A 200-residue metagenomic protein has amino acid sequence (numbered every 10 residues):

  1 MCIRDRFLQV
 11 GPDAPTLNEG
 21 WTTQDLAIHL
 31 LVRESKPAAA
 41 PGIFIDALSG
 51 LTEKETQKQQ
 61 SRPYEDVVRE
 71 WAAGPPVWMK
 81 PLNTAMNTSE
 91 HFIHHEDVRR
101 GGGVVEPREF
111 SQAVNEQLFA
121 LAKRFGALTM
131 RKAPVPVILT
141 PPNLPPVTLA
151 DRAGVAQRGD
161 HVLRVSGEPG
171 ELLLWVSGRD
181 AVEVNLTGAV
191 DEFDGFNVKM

Functional and structural regions predicted by a protein language model:
M1-D5: Conserved small/polar residues in nucleotide/adenosyl-binding loops
F7-G20: Helix-loop segments that flank and shape redox-cofactor active sites
V10-D13, K36-L51, D66-M200: Structured surface interface patches that mediate subunit assembly and partner/cofactor docking
N18-T22, T56-Q59, N83-M86, R164: Short, contiguous, pocket-lining structural segments that sit at or immediately flank catalytic/ligand-binding sites
T22-T23, P63, E168: Short, structural beta-strand-to-alpha-helix junction motif
L26: Catalytic phosphate/metal-binding cores of nucleic-acid and nucleotide-processing enzymes, i.e., regions that mediate
L31-S35: Short alpha-helix boundary/capping elements
S49-R62: C-terminal end-helix/capping segment
